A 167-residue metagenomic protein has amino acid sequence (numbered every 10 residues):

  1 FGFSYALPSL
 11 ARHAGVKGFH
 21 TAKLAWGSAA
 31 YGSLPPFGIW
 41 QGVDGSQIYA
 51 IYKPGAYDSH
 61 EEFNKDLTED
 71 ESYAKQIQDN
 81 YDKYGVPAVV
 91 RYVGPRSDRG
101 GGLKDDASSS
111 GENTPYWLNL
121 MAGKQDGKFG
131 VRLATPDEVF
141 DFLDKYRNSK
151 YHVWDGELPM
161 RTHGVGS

Functional and structural regions predicted by a protein language model:
F1-S167: Catalytic-domain carbohydrate-binding cleft regions of carbohydrate-active enzymes
